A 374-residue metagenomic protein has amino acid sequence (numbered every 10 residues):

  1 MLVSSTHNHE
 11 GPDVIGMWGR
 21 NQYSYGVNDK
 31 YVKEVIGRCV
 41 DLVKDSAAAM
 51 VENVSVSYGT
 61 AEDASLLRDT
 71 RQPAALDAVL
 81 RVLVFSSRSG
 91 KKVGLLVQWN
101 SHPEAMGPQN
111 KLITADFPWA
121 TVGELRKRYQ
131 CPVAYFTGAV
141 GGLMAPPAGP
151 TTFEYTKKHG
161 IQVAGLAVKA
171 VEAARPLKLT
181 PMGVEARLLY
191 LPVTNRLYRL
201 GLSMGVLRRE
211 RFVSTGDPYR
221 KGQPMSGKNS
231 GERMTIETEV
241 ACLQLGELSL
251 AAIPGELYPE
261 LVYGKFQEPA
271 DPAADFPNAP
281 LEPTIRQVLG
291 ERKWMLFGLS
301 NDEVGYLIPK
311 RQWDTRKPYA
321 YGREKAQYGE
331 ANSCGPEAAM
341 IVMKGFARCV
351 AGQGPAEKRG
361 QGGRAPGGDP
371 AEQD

Functional and structural regions predicted by a protein language model:
M1-D374: Non-catalytic substrate/cofactor recognition surfaces at enzyme active-site rims
